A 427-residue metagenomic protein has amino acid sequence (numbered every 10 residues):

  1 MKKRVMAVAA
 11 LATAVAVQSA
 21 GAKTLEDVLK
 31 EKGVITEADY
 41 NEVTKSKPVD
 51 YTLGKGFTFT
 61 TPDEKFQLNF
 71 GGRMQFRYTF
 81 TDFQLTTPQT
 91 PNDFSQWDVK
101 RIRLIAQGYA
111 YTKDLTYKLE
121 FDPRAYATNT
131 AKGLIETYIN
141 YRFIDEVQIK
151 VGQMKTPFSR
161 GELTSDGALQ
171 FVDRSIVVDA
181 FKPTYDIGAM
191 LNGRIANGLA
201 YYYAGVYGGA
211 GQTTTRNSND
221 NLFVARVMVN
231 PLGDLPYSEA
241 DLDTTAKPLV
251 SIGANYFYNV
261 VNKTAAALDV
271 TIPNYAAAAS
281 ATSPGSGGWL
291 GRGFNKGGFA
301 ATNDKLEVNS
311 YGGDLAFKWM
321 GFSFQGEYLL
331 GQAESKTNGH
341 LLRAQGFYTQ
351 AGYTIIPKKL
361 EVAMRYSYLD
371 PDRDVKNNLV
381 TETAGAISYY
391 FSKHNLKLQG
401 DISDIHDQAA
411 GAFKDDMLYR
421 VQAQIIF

Functional and structural regions predicted by a protein language model:
K2-R73, Y237, F427: N-terminal periplasmic/intermembrane-space "pro-region" immediately following the signal or transit peptide
A14, I176, A300-A301: A generic structural signal for short
Y51, P183, L306-E307: A short catalytic or substrate-binding loop motif that flags glycine-/basic-rich loops and adjacent residues that bind
K55-L235, E239-S251, N255-N259, L342-T354 (+2 more regions): Outer membrane beta-barrel
F83-Q84, T90-P91, Y138, A196 (+1 more regions): Outer-membrane beta-barrel pore domains
